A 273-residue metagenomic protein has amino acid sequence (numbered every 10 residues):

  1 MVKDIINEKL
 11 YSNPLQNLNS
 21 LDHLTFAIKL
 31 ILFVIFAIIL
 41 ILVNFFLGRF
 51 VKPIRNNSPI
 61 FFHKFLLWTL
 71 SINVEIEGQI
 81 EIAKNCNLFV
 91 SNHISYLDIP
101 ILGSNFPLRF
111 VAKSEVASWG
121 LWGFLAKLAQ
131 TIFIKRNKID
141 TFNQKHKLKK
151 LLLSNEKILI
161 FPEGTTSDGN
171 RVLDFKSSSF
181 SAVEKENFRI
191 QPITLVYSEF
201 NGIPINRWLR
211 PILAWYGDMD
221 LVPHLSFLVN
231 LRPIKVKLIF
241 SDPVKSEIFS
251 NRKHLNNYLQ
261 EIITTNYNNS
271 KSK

Functional and structural regions predicted by a protein language model:
M1-E75, S270: N-terminal membrane-anchoring alpha-helices
M1-L15, W68-T69, N73-G78, L97-I99 (+8 more regions): Soluble, non-transmembrane catalytic domains of enzymes that act on hydrophobic metabolites at membranes
A37-N56, I60, L67-S71, A83-I139: Catalytic core of membrane glycerolipid acyltransferases/transacylases, capturing the structured, soluble-facing
G78-A83, K147-L153: Short amphipathic alpha-helix with an adjacent loop that forms part of the alpha/beta core around
C86-L88, N155-F161, R189, K237: Residue-level preference for the first positions of well-ordered beta-strands
K113, I134, F161, I193-L195: Generic beta-sheet signal
W122-G123, N137, N170-S250, H254-Y258: A cross-family acyltransferase "interaction/gating" segment
G164: Active-site metal-binding loops of divalent metal-dependent hydrolases
